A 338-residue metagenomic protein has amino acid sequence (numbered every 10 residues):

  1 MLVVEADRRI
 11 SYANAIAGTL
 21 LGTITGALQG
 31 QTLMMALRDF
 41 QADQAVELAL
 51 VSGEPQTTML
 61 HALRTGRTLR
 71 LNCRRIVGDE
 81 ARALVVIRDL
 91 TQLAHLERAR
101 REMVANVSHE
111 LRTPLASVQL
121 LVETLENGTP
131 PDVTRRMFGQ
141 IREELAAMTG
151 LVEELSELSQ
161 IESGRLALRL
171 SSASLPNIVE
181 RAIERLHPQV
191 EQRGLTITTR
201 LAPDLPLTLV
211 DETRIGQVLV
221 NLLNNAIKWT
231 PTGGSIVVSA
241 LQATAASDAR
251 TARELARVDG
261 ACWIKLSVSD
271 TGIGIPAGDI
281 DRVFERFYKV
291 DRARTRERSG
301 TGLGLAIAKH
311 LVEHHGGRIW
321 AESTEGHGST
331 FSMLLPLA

Functional and structural regions predicted by a protein language model:
M1-P55, M59-L60: PAS-family sensory domains
E143-M148: Short alpha-helical segment of the dimerization/phosphotransfer core of two-component systems
S163-L168, L207-V210: Conserved micro-motifs of the catalytic ATP-binding
R169-S174, E191, T196-P206, A243: Conserved catalytic submotifs in the C-terminal HATPase_c
A226-I227: Short helix-loop "hinge" at the ATP-lid/N-box region of the Bergerat-fold HATPase_c
A256-W263, I275-F287: Short conserved segment of the HATPase_c
G316-G317, S329: Conserved glycine-rich
